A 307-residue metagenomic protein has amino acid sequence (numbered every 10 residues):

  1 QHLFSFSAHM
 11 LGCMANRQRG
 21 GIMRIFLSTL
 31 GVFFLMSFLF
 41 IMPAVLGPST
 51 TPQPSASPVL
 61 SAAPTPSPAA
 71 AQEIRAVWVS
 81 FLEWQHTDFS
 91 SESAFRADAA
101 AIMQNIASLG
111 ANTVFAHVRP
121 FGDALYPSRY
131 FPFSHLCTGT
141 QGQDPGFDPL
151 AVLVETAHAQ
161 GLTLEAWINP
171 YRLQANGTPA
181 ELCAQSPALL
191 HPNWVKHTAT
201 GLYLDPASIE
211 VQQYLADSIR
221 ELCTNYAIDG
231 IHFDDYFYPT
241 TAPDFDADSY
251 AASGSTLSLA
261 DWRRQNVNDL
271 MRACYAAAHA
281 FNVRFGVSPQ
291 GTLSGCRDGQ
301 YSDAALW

Functional and structural regions predicted by a protein language model:
V45-A69: Ser/Thr-rich, Proline-interspersed low-complexity disordered segments
Q72-I74, W78-S93, Y171-E221, S302: Active-site-adjacent "subsite" loops/lids of carbohydrate-active enzymes
A76, A111-R119, P149-V195, H232-D234: Glycine-rich, aromatic-flanked loop segments that form ligand/cofactor-binding clefts across common enzyme folds
D98-G122: Catalytic domains of carbohydrate-active enzymes, especially glycoside hydrolases
N105, L109, T156, Y203-D235: An active-site-proximal structural segment forming one wall of the substrate-binding cleft that immediately precedes
P120-I168, R264-L270: Aromatic-lined substrate-binding rim segments of carbohydrate-active enzymes
Y126-T138, R172-T198, Y236-S255: Aromatic- and acidic-residue-enriched segments that line the glycan-binding/catalytic groove of carbohydrate-active
E165-N169, H232, R263-R297: Aromatic-lined carbohydrate-recognition surfaces of secreted/lumenal glycan-active proteins
